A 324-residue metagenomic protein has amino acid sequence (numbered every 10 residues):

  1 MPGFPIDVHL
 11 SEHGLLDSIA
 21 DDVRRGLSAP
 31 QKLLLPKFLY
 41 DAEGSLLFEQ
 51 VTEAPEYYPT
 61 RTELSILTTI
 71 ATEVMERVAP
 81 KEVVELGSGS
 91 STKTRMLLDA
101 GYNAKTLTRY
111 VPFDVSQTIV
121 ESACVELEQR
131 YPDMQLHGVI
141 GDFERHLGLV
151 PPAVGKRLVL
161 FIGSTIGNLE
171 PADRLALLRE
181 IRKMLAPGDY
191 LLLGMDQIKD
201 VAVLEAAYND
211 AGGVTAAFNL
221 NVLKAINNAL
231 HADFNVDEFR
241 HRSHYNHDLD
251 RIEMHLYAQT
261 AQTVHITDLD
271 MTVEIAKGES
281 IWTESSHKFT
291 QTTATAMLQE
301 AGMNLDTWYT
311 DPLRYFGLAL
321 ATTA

Functional and structural regions predicted by a protein language model:
M1-F38, S45: N-terminal auxiliary segments of SAM/dcSAM-dependent transferases
E12, Q31-P80: Class I SAM-dependent methyltransferase Rossmann-like catalytic core, especially the SAM/SAH-binding loop
P80-G89: Conserved class I S-adenosyl-L-methionine
S90-T106: Conserved SAM-binding loop of SAM-dependent methyltransferases across substrates and taxa, primarily the Class I
F113-T118: Conserved SAM/SAH-binding beta-strand->alpha-helix loop
N168-E180: A short, conserved alpha-helix within the catalytic core of class I
K183-I198: Conserved beta-strand signature within the Rossmann-like core of class I S-adenosyl-L-methionine
E205-H287, Q291-A301: Substrate-binding/catalytic lobe of Class I Rossmann-like enzymes that use SAM or dcSAM, i.e., the mid-to-C-terminal
